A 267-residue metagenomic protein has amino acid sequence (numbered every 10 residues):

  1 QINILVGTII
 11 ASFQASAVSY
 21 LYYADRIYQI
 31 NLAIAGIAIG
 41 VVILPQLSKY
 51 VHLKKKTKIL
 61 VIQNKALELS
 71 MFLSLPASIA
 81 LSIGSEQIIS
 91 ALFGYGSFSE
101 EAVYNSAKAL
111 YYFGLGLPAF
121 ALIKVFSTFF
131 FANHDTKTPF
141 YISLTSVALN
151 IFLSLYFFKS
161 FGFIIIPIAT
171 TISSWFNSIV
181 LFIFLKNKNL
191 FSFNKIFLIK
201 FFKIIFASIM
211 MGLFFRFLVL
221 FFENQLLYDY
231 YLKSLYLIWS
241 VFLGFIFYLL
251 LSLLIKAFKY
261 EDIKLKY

Functional and structural regions predicted by a protein language model:
I9-N31, E101-A107, W239-S240: Interfacial/gating helices of multi-pass transporter permease domains
Y28-Q46, S70-I79: Small-residue-rich midsections of specific transmembrane alpha-helices
G36-K55, Q63, S127: Helix-loop junctions and terminal segments of transmembrane helices in multi-pass membrane transport/translocation
I62, E68-I83, S160, I164-N189 (+1 more regions): Short alpha-helical transmembrane segments in multi-pass integral membrane proteins
G84-G116, L227-Y231: Interfacial segments at transmembrane-helix termini and the short loops linking adjacent helices
L115, L122-Y156, I164-T171: Alpha-helical transmembrane segments of multi-pass membrane transporters/permeases
F126-H134, F182-K200, E223-L227, F258: Alpha-helical transmembrane segments
F217-Y267: Membrane-proximal transmembrane or re-entrant/amphipathic helices at the cytosolic face
